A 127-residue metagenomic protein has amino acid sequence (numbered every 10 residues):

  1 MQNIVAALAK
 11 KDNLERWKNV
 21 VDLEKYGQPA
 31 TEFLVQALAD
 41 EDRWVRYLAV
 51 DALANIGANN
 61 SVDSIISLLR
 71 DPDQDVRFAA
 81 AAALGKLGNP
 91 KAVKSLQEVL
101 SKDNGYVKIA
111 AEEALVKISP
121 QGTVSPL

Functional and structural regions predicted by a protein language model:
M1-A7, Q28-A39, A58-R70, N89-S101 (+1 more regions): Amphipathic alpha-helical scaffolding segments comprising HEAT/armadillo-like alpha-solenoid repeats
N3-Y26: Alpha-helical segment of the N-proximal tetratricopeptide repeat
K11-D12, E41-D42, P72-D73, D103-N104: Short inter-helical turns and helix N-cap capping residues of alpha-solenoid HEAT/ARM repeat scaffolds
D22-K25, A52-N55, A83-K86, A114-K117: Core register positions within helices of long alpha-helical scaffolds
E41-N55: Acidic (E/D-rich), amphipathic helical modules within compact regulatory domains
D71, D75, A81: Short, solvent-exposed interaction modules
